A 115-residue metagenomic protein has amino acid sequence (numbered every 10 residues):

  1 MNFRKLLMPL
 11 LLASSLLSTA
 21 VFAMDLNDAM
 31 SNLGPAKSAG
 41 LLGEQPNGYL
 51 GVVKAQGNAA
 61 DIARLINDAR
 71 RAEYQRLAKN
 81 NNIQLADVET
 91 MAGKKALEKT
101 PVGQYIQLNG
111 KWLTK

Functional and structural regions predicted by a protein language model:
M1-L10: Bacterial N-terminal signal peptides that target proteins for export
P9-S18: Bacterial N-terminal signal peptides
L11-L12, L77, V102: Enrichment for repetitive, rod-forming helical segments
T19-A23: Sec/Tat signal peptide C-region and signal peptidase I cleavage site
M24-D61, L65, L85-K115: Amphipathic, charged alpha-helical segments and their helix-to-coil junctions in extracytoplasmic/peripheral assemblies
I62-A78: Short, well-ordered alpha-helical segments
